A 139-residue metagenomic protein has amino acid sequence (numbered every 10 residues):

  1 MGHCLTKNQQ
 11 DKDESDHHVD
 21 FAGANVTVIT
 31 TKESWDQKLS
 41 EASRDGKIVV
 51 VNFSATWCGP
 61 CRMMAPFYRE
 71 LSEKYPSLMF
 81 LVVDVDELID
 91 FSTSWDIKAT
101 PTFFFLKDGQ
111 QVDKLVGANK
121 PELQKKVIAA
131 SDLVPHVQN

Functional and structural regions predicted by a protein language model:
M1-K47, E122-N139: N-terminal leader/targeting and pre-domain segments
G23-I29, A55, K74, V82 (+1 more regions): Intrinsic disorder
T30, F53, M64-D90, I97: Thiol-based oxidoreductase modules, predominantly thioredoxin-like and allied folds used for disulfide exchange
K32, F53-T56, V83-D86, T100 (+2 more regions): Structured beta-strand/turn binding interfaces of compact recognition modules in eukaryotic regulators
S34, M63-E70, Q110, E122-K125: Acidic, Ser/Thr-rich intrinsically disordered and amphipathic helical segments
V50, Y68, F80, D90 (+1 more regions): A short, hydrophobic beta-strand/beta-hairpin element that forms part of a small beta-sheet core
C58-C61: Short cysteine clusters
K98-N139: Non-catalytic, surface beta->alpha helical segment in thiol-disulfide oxidoreductase systems
